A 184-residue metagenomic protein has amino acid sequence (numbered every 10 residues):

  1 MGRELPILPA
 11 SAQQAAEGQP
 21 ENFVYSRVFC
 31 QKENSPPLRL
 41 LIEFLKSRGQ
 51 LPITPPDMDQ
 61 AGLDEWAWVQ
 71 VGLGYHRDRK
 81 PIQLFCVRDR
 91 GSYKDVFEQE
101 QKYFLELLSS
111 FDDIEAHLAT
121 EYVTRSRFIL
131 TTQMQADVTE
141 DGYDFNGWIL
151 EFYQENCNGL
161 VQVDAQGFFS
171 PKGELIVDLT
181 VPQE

Functional and structural regions predicted by a protein language model:
M1-E184: Acidic (Asp/Glu-rich) sequence patches and key acidic residues that form negatively charged surfaces used
